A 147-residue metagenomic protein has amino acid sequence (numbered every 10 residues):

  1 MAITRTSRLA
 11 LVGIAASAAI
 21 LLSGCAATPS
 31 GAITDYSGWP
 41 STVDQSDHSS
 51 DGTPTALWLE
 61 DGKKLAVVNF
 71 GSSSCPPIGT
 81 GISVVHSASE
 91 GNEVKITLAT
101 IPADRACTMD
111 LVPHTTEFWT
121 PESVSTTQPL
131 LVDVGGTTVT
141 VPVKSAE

Functional and structural regions predicted by a protein language model:
A2-G13: Bacterial N-terminal signal peptides that target proteins for export
I20-G24: C-terminal motif of bacterial Sec signal peptides marking the signal peptidase cleavage site
A26-T28: Bacterial signal peptide processing site
I33, G81-H86, T115-T116: Extracellular/mature segments of secreted proteins
I33-T53: Post-signal peptide N-terminal segment of mature Sec-exported envelope proteins
L57-R105: Mature extracytoplasmic domains of secretory-pathway proteins
T97-W119: An anionic, turn-rich surface loop/hairpin at beta-sheet edges that serves as a generic interaction/coordination patch
E122-K144: A short amphipathic beta-strand at an alpha->beta junction
